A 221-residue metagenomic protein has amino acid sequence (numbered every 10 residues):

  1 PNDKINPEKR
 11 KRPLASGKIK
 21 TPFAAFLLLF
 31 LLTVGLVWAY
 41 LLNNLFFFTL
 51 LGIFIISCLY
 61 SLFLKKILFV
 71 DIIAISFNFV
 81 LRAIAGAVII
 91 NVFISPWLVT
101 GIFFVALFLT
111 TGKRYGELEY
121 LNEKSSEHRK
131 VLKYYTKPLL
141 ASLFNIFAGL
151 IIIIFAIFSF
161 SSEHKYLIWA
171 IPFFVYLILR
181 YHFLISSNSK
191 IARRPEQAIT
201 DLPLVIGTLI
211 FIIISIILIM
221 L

Functional and structural regions predicted by a protein language model:
P1-S16, T111-P138, S187-R193: Cytosolic, membrane-interface loops and tails of multi-pass inner-membrane proteins
D3-L50, P96-L107, S142-I153, P203-I219: Multi-pass membrane catalytic core of lipid/isoprenoid biosynthesis enzymes
K20, H182-I210: Interfacial loop-to-transmembrane junctions
F23-K65, L150-F183: Transmembrane helix-loop-helix
G35, V92-G112, S162-V175: Alpha-helical transmembrane segments
G35-A39, S57-S61, R82-I90, K113 (+4 more regions): Structural signal for membrane-spanning alpha-helices in multi-pass inner-membrane proteins, emphasizing helix cores
I73-I89, F104-A106, K130-L139, A198-F211: Small-residue-rich segments of transmembrane alpha-helices in multi-pass membrane proteins, especially helix faces
Y135-L150, L167-W169: A loop-to-helix transmembrane entry motif
